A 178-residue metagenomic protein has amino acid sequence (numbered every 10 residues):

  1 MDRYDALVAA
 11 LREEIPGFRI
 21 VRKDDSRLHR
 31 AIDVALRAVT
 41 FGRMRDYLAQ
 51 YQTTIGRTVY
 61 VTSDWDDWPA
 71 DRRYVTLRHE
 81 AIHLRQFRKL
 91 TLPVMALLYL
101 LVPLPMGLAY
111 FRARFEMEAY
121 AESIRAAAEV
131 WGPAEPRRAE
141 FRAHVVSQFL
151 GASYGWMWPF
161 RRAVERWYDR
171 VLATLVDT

Functional and structural regions predicted by a protein language model:
M1-R43, A173-T174, T178: A metal-dependent hydrolase signature that marks the N-terminal structural subdomain at the beginning of catalytic folds
R37-D71, F87: Active-site scaffold of zinc-dependent metalloenzymes
I55, W68-Y74, Q86-M117: Post-HEXXH active-site segment of zinc metalloproteases
R78-I82, Q86: Short active-site segment of divalent metal-dependent hydrolases/proteases that encodes the spacing between
R85-A96, A126-R137: Substrate-binding/catalytic groove segments of enzymes that remodel or degrade extracellular structural polymers
R114-A127: An active-site-proximal "capping" alpha-helix that borders the catalytic cofactor pocket
A134-T178: Pan-zinc metallopeptidase signature
